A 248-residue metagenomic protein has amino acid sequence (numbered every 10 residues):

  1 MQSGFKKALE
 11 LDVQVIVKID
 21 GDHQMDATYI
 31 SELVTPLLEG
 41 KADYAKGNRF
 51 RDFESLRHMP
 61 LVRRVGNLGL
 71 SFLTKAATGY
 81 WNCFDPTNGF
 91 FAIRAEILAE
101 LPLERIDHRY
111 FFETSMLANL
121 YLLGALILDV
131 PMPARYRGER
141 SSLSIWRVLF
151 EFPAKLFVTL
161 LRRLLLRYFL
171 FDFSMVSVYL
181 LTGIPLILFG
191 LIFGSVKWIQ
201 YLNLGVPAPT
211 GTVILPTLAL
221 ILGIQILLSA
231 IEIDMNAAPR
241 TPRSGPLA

Functional and structural regions predicted by a protein language model:
M1-L11, V15-V17, Q24-Y110, Y136-R147: Acceptor/aglycone-binding surface of glycosyltransferases and processive sugar-polymer synthases
Q2, I19, L38-K41, A45 (+6 more regions): Short glycine/serine/threonine-biased micro-segments
I19-G21, V130: Cofactor-binding loops of NAD(P)H-dependent oxidoreductases, dominated by short-chain dehydrogenase/reductases
D20, D26, K75, L227 (+1 more regions): Compositionally biased, intrinsically disordered low-complexity segments enriched in polar/proline residues
D22, R63, L73, N88-F91 (+4 more regions): Residue-level signal for alpha-helical context at structural boundaries
R105-A248: Hydrophobic helical membrane-anchoring modules
